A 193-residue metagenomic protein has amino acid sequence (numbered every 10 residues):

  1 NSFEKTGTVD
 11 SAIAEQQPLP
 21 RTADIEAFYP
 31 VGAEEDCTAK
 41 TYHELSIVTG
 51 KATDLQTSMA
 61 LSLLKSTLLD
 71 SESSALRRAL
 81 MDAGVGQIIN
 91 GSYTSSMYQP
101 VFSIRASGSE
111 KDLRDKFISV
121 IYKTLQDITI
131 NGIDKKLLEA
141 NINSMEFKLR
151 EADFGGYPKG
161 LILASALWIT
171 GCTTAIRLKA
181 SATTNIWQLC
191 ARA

Functional and structural regions predicted by a protein language model:
S2-L55, S66-S119, D134-A166, Q188-A193: Non-catalytic beta-strand/loop surface segments
K65, Y122-L125: Non-transmembrane alpha-helical segments in soluble domains of secreted/periplasmic/extracellular proteins
I128-I133: Short arginine-rich
I169-I176, A180-L189, A193: Cationic, amphipathic, low-complexity alpha-helical segments enriched in hydrophobics plus arginine/proline
